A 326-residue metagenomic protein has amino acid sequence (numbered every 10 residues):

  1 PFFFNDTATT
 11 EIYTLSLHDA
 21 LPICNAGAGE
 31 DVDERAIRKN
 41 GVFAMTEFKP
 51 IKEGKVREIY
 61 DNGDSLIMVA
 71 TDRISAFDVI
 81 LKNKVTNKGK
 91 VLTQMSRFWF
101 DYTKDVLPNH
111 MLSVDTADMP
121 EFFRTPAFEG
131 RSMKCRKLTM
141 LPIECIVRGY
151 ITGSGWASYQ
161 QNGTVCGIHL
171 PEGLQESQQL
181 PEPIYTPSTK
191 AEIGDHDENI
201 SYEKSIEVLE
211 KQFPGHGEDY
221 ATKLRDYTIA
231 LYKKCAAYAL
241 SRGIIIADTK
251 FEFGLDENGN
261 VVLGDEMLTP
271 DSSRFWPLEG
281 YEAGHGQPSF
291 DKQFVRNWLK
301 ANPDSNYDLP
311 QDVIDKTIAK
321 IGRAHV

Functional and structural regions predicted by a protein language model:
D6-L21: Short, small-residue-biased leader/transition segments that mark boundaries at the very start of proteins
G29-E192, S305-R323: Active-site loop/lid in soluble adenylation, ligation, and acyl-transfer enzymes
V147, I246-M267: Conserved metal-phosphate-binding beta-hairpin within the catalytic cores of diverse ATP-dependent phosphoryl-transfer
Q161-N162, L170-D219, M267-R323: Anionic ligand-binding catalytic core segments
K211-A247: A long amphipathic alpha-helix within ATP-dependent nucleotide-binding catalytic cores
